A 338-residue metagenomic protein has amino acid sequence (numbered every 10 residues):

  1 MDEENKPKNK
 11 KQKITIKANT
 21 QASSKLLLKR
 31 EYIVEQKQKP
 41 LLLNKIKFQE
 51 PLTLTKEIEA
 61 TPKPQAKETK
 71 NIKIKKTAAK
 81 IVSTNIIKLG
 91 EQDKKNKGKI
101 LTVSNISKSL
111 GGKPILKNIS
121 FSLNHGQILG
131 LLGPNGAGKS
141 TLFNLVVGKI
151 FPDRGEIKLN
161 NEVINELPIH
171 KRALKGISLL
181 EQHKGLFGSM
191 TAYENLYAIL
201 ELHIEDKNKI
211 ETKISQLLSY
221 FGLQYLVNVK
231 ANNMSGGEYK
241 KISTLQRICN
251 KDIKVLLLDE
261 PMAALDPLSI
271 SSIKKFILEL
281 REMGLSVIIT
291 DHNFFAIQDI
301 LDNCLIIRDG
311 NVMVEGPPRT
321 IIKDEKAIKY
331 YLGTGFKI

Functional and structural regions predicted by a protein language model:
L101-V103, L116: Conserved structural motif at the start of ABC-family nucleotide-binding domains
L132-P134: The feature captures the beta-strand-to-loop junction immediately N-terminal to the Walker
V147: Helix-to-loop junction immediately C-terminal to a conserved catalytic motif
G155-V163, K175: Conserved ABC transporter NBD signature motif
H183, S189-E201: Q-loop/switch helix immediately C-terminal to the Walker
N208-L226: Conserved ABC ATPase "signature" region
K230-M234: Conserved ABC ATPase signature
L256-E260: Catalytic Walker B motif of ABC-type/P-loop ATPase nucleotide-binding domains
